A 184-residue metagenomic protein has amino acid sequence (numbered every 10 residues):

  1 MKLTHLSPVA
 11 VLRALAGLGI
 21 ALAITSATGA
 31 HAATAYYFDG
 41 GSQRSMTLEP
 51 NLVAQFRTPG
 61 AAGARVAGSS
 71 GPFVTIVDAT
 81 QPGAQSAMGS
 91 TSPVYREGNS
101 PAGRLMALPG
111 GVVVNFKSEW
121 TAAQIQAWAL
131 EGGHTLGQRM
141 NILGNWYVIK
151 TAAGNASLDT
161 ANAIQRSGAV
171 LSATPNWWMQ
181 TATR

Functional and structural regions predicted by a protein language model:
K2-A16: Bacterial N-terminal signal peptides that target proteins for export
L6, A27-A30: Serine/threonine-rich, low-complexity intrinsically disordered segments
R13-S26: Bacterial N-terminal signal peptides
G29-R184: Primarily auto-inhibitory N-terminal propeptides
